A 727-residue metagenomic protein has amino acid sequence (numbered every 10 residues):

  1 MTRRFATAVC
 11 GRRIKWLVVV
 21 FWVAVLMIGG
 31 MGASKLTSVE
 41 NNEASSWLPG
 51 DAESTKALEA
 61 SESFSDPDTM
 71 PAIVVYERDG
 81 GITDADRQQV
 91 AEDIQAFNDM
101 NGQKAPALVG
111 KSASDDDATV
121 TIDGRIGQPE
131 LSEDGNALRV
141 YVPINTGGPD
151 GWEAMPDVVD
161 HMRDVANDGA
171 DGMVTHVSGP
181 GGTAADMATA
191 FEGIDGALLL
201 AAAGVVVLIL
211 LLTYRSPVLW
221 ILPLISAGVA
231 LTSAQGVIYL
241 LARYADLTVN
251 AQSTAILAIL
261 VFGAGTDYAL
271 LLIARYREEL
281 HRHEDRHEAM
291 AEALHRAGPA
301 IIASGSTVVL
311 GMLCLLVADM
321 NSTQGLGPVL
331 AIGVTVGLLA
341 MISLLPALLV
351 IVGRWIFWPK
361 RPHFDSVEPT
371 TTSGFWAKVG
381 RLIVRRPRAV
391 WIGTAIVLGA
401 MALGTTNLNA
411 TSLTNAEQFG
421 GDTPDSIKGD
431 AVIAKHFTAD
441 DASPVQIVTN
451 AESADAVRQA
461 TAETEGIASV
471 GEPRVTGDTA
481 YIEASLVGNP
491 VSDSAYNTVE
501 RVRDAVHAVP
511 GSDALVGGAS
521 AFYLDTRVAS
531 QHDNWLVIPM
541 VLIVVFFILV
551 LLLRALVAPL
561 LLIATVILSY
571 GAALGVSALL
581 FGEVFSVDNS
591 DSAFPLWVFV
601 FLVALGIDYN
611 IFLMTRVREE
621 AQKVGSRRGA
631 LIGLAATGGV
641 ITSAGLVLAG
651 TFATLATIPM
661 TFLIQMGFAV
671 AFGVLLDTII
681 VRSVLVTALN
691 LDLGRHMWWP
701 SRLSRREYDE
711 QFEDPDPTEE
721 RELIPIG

Functional and structural regions predicted by a protein language model:
M1-N41, T146-A410, G511, S520-G727: Membrane-embedded transmembrane helical bundles of large multi-pass transporters/channels
N41-P49: Short, solvent-exposed beta-strand/turn patches at coil↔beta or beta↔helix junctions that act as interaction loops
S45, A113-D116, A291: Generic detector of solvent-exposed, compositionally biased contiguous segments
G50-T69, D79-G181, N407-N589, I611 (+1 more regions): Structured non-transmembrane domains adjacent to transmembrane bundles in polytopic membrane proteins
M70, L200, I332, I392 (+2 more regions): A generic structural-conservation signal
A72, T394, E472-P473, L703: Short loop/turn and capping residues at structural boundaries
I73-E77: A short acidic-to-branched-hydrophobic micro-motif
